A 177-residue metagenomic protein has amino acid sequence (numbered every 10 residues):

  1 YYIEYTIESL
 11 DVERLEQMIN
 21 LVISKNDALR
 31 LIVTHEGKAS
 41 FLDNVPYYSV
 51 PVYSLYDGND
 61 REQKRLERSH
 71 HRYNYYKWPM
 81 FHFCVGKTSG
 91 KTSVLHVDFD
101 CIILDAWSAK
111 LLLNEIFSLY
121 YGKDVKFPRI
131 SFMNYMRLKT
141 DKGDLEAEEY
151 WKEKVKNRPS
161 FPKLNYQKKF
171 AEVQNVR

Functional and structural regions predicted by a protein language model:
Y1-D43, D57-D141, K156-L164: Acyl-group handoff/entry surfaces in thioester-processing enzymes
I3-T6, P51-S54, R177: Short amphipathic
D43-P51: Short, charged/polar, Gly/Pro-enriched secondary-structure boundary elements
A147-R177: Flexible, P/S/T/G-rich "lid" or insertion loops adjacent to the active sites of thioester-utilizing
